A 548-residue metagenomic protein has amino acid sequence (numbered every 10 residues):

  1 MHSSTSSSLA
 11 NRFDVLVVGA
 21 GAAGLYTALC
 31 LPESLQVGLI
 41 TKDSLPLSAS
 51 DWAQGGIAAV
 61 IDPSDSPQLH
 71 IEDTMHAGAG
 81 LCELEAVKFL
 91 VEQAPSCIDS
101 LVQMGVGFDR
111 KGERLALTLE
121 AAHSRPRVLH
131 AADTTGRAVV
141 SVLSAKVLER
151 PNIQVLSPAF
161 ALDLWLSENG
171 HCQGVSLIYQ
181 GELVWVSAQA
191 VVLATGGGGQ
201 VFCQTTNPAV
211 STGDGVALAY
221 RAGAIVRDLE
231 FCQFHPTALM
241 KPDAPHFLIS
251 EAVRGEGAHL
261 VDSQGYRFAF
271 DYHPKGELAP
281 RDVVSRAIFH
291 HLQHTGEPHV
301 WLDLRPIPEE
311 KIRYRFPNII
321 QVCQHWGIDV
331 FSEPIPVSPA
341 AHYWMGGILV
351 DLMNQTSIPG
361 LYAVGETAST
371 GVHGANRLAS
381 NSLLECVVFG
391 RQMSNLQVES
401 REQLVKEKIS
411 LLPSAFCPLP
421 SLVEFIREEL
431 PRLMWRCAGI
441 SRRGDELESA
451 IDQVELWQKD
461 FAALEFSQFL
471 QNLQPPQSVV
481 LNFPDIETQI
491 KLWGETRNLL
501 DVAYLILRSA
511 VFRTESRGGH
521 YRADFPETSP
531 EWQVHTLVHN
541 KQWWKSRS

Functional and structural regions predicted by a protein language model:
H2-S6, N11-F13, C30, S44-L45 (+12 more regions): Glycine- and aromatic-enriched mobile tails/lids
V15-L39: N-terminal Rossmann-like FAD-binding beta1-loop-alpha1 element of flavoenzymes
L16-V18, V186-T195: Short hydrophobic core segments
P32-Q54, P63: Glycine-rich FAD pyrophosphate-binding loop
L45, L218, A224-E333: An anion/pyrophosphate-binding glycine-rich loop and adjacent beta-alpha core in soluble alpha-beta enzymes
A58-L90: Glycine-rich active-site loop/strand segments that organize a redox cofactor
Q103-L183, A194, A238-K241: Conserved redox-cofactor binding core of oxidoreductases
A190-F247, H294, N381-F389: Glycine-rich loop(s) and the adjacent beta-strand/alpha-helix scaffold that form part
